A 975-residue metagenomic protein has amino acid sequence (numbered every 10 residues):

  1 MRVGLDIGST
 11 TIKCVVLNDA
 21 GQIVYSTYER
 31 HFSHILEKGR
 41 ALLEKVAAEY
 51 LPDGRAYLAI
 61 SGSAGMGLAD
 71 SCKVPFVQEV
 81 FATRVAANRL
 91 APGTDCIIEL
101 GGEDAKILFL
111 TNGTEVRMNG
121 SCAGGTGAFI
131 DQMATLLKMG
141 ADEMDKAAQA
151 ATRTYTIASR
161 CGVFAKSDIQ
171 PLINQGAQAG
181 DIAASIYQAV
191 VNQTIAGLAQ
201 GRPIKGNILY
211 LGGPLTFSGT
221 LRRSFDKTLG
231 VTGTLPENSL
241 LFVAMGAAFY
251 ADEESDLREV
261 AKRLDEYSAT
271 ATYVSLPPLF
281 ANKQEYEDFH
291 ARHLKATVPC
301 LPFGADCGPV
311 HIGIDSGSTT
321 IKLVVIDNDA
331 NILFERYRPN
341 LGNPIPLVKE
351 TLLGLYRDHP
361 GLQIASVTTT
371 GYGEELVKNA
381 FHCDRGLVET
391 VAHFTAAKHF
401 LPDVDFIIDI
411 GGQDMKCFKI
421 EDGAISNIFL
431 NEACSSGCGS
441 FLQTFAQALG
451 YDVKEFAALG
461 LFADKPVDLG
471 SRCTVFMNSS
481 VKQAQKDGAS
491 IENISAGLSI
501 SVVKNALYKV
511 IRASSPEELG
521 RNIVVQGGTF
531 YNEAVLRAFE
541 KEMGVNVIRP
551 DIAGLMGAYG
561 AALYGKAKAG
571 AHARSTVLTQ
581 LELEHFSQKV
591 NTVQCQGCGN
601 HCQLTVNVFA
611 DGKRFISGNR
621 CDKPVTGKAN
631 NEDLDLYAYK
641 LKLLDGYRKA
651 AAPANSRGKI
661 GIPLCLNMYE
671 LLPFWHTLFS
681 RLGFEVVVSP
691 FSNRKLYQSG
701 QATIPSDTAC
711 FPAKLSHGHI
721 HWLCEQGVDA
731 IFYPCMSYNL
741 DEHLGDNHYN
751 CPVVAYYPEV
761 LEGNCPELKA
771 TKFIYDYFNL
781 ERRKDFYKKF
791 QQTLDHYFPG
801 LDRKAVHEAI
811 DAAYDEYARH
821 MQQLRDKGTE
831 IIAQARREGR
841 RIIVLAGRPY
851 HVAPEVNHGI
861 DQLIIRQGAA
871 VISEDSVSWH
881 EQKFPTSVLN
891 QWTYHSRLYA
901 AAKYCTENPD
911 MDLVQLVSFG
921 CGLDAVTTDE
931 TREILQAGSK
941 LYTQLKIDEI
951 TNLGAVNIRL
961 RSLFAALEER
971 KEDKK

Functional and structural regions predicted by a protein language model:
G4-K45, E115-V116, G120, I314-G354 (+2 more regions): Short glycine-rich, Thr/Ser-proximal phosphate-binding strand/loop in the N-terminal lobe of ATP-dependent enzymes
H34-I35, N112-R153, L240-V243, F249-E253 (+8 more regions): Glycine-rich phosphate-binding loop plus the immediately following alpha-helix
A64-G65, L198-T228, S239-V243, T370-G373 (+5 more regions): Glycine-rich phosphate-binding loops at beta-strand->alpha-helix junctions
F76-V80, D226-M245, D384-V391, E540-Y559 (+3 more regions): Conserved phosphate-binding/catalytic loops in two-lobed NTP-binding clefts
V85, G127-Q132, E237-A271, T395 (+3 more regions): Glycine-rich phosphate-binding/hydrolytic loop that grips phosphoryl groups
K106, E253-P309, K416, A567-D633: Acidic, glycine/GT-rich loop-and beta-edge segments that sit at the periphery of enzyme/chaperone cores
N119, A123-F129, C434-L442, L449 (+2 more regions): An N-terminal assembly and electron-transfer interface module characteristic of large anaerobic redox and radical
A165-A196, S479-Y508: Adenine-nucleotide phosphate-binding core of ATP-dependent small-molecule kinases
